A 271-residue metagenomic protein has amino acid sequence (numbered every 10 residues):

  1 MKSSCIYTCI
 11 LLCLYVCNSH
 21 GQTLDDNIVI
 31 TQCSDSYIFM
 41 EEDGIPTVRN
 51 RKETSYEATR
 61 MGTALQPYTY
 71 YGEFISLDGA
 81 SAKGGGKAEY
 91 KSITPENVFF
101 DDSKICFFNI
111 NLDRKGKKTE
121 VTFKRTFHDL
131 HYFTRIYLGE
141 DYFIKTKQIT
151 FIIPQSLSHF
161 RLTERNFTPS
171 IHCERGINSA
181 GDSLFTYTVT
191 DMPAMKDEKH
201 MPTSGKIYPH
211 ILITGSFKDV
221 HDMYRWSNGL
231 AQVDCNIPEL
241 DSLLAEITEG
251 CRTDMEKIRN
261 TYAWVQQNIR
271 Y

Functional and structural regions predicted by a protein language model:
M1-L24: Bacterial Sec-dependent N-terminal signal peptides
S3, L11, C33-D35, K52 (+2 more regions): A general marker of short, structured functional hotspots
S4, Y90-F99, D234-S242: Short, charged, low-hydrophobicity "junction" segments
Q22-T150: Lumenal/extracellular ectodomains and adaptor appendage modules of the eukaryotic vesicle/secretory system
T23, T126-H131, G139-E140, Q148-Y271: Secretory-pathway-linked proteins and extracytosolic
